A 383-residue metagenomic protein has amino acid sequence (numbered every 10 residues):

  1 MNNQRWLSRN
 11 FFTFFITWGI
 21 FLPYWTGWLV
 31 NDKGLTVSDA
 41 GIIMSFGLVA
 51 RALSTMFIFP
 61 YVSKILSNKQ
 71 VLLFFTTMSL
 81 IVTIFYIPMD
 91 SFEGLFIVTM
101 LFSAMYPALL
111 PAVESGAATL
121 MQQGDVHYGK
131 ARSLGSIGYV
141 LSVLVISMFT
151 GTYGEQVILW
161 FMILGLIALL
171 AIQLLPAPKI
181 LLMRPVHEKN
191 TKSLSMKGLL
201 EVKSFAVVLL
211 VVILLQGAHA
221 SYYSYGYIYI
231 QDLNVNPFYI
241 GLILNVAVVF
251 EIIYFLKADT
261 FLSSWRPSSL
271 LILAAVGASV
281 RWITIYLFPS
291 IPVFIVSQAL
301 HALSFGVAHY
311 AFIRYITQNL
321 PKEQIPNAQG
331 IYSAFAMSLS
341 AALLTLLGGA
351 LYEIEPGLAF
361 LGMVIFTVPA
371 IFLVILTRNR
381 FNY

Functional and structural regions predicted by a protein language model:
M1, P176-V211: Juxtamembrane intracellular "pre-TM" segments in multi-pass secondary transporters
M1-L48, S204-I243: Helix-loop boundary and gating motifs at the non-cytosolic
F12, V82, F92-L110, I213 (+1 more regions): Hydrophobic core of transmembrane alpha-helices in multi-pass small-molecule transporters, especially MFS/SLC-type
L53-S67, T150, I253-R266, Y352: Helix-to-loop junctions at the C-terminal end of transmembrane segments in multipass secondary transporters
Q70-I84, S269-T284: Structural signature of the two symmetry-related core transmembrane helices
M100-L134: Cytoplasmic helix-loop-helix junction between adjacent transmembrane helices in 12-TM secondary transporters
I158-L174, L358-T377: Symmetry-related core transmembrane helices of the 12-TM Major Facilitator Superfamily/SLC fold
P326-E355: A late C-terminal transmembrane helix in Major Facilitator Superfamily
